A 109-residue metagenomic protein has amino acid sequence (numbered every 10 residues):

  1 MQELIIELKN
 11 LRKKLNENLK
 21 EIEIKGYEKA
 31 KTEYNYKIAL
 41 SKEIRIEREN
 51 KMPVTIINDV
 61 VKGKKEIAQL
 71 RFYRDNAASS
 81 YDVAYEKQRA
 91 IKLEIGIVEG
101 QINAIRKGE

Functional and structural regions predicted by a protein language model:
M1-E109: Charge-rich amphipathic alpha-helical interaction elements
